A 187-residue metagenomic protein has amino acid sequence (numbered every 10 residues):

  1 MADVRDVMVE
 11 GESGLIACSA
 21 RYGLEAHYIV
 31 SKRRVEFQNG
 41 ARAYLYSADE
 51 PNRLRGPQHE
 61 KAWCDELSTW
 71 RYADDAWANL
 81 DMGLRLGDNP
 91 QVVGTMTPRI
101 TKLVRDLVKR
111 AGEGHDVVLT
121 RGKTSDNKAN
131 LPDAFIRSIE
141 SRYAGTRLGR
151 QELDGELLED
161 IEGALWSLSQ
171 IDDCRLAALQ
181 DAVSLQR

Functional and structural regions predicted by a protein language model:
M1-V4, N89: Conserved SF1/SF2 helicase motif Ia
D3-E60, L157: Inter-Walker segment of RecA-like/P-loop motor cores
R34-Q38, V108-H115, C174-Q180: Short, conserved catalytic or adaptor-binding loops enriched in Gly and charged residues
S47-P51, N79-L80, D173-A178: A generic local structural motif
Q58-W63, N89-Q91: Short, surface-exposed connector motifs at secondary-structure boundaries
D65-L67: Walker B catalytic acidic pair
T69-G145: ASCE P-loop NTPase helicase motor core
K128-R187: ATPase catalytic-site recognition across NTP-hydrolyzing enzymes
